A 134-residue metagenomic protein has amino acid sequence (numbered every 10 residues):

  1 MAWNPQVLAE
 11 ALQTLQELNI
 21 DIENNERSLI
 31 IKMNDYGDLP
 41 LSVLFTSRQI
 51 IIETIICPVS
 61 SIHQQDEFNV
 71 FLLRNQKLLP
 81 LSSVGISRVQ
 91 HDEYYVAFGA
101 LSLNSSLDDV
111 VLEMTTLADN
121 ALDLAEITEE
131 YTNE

Functional and structural regions predicted by a protein language model:
M1-L41, L78-L81, G85-V89: Charge-rich, low-complexity N-terminal segments
W3-V7, S60-F68, D109, E113-T116 (+1 more regions): Short amphipathic alpha-helical segments
R27-L29, I50, E93-Y95: Hydrophobic residues embedded in beta-strands of well-ordered beta-sheets
M33-G37, T54-S60, G99-S102: Secondary-structure transition/turn motif
G37-L39, R48, E93: Short acidic/polar mixed-charge low-complexity motifs
L41-P58: A short acidic-to-branched-hydrophobic micro-motif
E53-E93: Short, internal acidic amphipathic alpha-helical interface segments that mediate docking to partner proteins
L81-T115, D119-E134: Well-ordered alpha/beta subsegment
